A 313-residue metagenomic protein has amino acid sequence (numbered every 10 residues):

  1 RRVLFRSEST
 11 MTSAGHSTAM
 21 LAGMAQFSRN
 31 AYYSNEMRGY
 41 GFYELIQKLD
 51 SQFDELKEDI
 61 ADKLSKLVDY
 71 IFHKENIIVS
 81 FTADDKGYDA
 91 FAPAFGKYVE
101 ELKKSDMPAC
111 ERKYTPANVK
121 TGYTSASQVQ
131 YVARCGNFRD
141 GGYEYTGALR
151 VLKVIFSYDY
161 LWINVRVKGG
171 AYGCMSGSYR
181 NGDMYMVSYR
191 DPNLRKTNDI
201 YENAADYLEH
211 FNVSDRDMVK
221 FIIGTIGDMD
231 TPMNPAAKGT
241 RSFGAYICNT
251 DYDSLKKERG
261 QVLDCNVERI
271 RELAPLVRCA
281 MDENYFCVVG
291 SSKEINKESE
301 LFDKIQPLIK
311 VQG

Functional and structural regions predicted by a protein language model:
R1-E55, K74-A83, Y131-R150, Y160-V267 (+2 more regions): M16 family metallopeptidases and their MPP-like homologs
L56-V68: Structured alpha-helical segments in the cores of large, soluble enzyme domains
K63-S65, P116-G122, A171-G173, R271: Glycine-rich, charged/polar anion/phosphate-binding loops that engage phosphate groups from diverse ligands
V68-I71, Y123-T124, S178, V277-R278: Replace "in large, NTP-powered and nucleic-acid-processing enzymes" with "in large, NTP-powered factors and other
D69, N76, S80, D85 (+2 more regions): His/Glu-based metal-binding/catalytic segments typifying zinc-dependent metallopeptidases
F91-V99, D199-A204, L301-D303: Short amphipathic alpha-helices in soluble, non-transmembrane regions that often serve as interface/regulatory elements
G96, K104-S105, L255-E258, E272 (+1 more regions): C-terminal structured domain segments
D264-G313: In a subset of proteins, long, contiguous C-terminal domains/tails are tracked
